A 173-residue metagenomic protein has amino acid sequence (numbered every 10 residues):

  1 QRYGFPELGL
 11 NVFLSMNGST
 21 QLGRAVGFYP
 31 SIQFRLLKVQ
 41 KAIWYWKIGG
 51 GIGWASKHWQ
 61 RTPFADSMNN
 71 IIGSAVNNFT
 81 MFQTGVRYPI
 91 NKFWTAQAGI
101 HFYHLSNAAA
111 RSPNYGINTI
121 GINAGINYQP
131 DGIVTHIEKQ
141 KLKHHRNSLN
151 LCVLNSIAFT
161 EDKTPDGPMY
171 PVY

Functional and structural regions predicted by a protein language model:
G4, L22-F28, A42, S74-T80 (+3 more regions): Residues that define the transmembrane beta-barrel architecture of outer-membrane proteins
L8-L10, W46-G50, T84, A96-I100 (+1 more regions): Membrane-embedded beta-strand positions of outer-membrane beta-barrel proteins
V12-G18, G50-H58, F102-S106, Y128-P130 (+1 more regions): Transmembrane beta-strands of outer-membrane beta-barrel pores
Q21-L22, V39-Y88: Outer-membrane beta-barrel translocator/channel fold
Q21-R24, K57-A65, A108-Y115, I137-K141 (+1 more regions): Outer-membrane beta-barrel translocator domains and adjoining extracellular loop/strand segments of Gram-negative
F34-L36, V86-Y88, I126-P130: Residue-level signature of outer-membrane beta-barrel architecture
Q40-A42, I90-A96, G132-T135: Repeated loop/turn-to-beta-strand initiation elements of outer-membrane beta-barrel proteins
N118-I137: Outer-membrane beta-barrel "beta-signal"
